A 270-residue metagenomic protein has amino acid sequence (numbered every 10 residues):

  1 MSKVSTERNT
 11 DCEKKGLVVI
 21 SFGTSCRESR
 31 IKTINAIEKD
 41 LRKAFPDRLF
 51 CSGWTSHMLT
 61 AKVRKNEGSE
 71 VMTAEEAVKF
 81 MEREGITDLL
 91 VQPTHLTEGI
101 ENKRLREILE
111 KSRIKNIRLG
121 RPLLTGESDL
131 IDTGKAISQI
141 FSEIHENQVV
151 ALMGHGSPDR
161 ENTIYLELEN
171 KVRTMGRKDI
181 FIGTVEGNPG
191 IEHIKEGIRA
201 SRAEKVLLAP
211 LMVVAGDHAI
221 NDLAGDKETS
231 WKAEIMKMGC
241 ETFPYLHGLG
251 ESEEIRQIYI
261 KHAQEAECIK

Functional and structural regions predicted by a protein language model:
M1-K270: Active-site-proximal alpha-helix that buttresses catalytic centers in soluble enzyme cores
